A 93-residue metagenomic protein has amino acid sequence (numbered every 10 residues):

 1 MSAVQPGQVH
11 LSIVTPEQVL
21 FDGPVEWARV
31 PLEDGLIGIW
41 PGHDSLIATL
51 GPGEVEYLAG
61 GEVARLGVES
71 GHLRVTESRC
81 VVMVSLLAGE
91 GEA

Functional and structural regions predicted by a protein language model:
M1-H10: N-terminal export/targeting signal detector
H10-A93: Compact, glycine-rich, soluble single-domain proteins
